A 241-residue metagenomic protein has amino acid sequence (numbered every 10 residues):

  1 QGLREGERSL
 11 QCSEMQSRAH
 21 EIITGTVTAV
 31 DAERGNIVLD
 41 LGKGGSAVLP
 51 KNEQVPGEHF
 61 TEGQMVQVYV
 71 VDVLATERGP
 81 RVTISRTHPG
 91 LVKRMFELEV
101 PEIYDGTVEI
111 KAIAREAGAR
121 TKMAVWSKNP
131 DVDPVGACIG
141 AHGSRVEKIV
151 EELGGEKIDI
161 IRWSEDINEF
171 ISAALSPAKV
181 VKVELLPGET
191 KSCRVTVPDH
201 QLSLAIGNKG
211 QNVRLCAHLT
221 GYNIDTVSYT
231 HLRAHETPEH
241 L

Functional and structural regions predicted by a protein language model:
Q1-R233, L241: RNA-contacting regions in translation and RNA-metabolism proteins, encompassing KH/S1 modules where present
P238: Extended, polar beta-sheet/loop recognition surfaces of beta-rich domains that mediate binding to diverse ligands
